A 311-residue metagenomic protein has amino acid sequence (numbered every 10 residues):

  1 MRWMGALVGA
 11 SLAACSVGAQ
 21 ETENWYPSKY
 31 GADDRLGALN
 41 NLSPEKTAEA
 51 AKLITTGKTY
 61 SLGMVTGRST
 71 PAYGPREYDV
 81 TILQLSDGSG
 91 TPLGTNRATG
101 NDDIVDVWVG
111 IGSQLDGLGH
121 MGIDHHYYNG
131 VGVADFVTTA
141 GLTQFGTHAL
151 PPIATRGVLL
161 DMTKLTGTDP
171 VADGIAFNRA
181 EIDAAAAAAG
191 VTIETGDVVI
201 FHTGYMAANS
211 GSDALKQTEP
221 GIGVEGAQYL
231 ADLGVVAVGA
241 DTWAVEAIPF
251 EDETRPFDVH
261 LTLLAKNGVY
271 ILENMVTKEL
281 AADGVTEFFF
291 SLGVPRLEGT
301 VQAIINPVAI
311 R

Functional and structural regions predicted by a protein language model:
R2-A14: Bacterial N-terminal signal peptides
A19-R311: Active-/binding-site microenvironments in catalytic and ligand-binding cores
